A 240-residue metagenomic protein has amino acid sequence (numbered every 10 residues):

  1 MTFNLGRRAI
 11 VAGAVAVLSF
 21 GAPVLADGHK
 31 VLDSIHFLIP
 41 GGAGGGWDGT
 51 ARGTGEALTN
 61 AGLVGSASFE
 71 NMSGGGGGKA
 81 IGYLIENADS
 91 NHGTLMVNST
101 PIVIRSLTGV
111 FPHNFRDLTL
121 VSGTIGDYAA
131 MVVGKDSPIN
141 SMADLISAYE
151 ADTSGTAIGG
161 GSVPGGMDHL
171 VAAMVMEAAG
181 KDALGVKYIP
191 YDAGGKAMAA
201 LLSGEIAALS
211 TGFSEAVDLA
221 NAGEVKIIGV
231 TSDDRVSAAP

Functional and structural regions predicted by a protein language model:
G6-V11: N-terminal export leaders
S19-P23: N-terminal signal peptide c-region/cleavage motif recognized by signal peptidases
A26-D117, K181-A208: N-terminal (or domain-start) structured segment
L38-G42, Y128-P138: A bilobed periplasmic-binding-protein/Venus flytrap-type ligand-binding module shared by bacterial periplasmic
L84-I85, A172, L201-L202, A220-G223: Hydrophobic residues within well-ordered alpha-helices
G93-L95, P112-A130, A157-G159, I227: A structural signal for short loop-to-beta-strand junctions that line the ligand-binding cleft of periplasmic/secreted
G134-S154: Flexible hinge/capping segments at coil-to-helix
E215-P240: C-terminal lobe and pocket-closing loops of periplasmic/extracytoplasmic Venus-flytrap solute-binding proteins
